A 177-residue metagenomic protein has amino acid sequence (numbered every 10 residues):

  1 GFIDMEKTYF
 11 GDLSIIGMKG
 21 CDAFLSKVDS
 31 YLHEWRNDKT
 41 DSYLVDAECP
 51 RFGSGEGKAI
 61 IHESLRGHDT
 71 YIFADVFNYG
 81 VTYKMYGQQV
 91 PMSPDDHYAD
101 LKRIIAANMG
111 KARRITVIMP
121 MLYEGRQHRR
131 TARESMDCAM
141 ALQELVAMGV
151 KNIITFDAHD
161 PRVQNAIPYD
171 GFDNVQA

Functional and structural regions predicted by a protein language model:
G1-A177: PRPP-associated nucleotide enzymes
